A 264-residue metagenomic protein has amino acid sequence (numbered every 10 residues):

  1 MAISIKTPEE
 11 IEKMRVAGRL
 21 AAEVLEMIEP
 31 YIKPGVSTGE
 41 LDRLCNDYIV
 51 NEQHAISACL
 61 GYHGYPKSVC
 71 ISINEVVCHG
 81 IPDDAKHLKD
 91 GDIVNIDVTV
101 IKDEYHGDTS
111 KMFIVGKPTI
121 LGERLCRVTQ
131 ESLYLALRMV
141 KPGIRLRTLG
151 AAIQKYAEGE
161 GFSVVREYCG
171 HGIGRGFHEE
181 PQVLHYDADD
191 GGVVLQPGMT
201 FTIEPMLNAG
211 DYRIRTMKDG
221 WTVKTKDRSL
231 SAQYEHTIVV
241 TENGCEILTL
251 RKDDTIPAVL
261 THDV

Functional and structural regions predicted by a protein language model:
M1-V264: Active-site neighborhoods and metal-handling regions in enzymes and metal-associated proteins
